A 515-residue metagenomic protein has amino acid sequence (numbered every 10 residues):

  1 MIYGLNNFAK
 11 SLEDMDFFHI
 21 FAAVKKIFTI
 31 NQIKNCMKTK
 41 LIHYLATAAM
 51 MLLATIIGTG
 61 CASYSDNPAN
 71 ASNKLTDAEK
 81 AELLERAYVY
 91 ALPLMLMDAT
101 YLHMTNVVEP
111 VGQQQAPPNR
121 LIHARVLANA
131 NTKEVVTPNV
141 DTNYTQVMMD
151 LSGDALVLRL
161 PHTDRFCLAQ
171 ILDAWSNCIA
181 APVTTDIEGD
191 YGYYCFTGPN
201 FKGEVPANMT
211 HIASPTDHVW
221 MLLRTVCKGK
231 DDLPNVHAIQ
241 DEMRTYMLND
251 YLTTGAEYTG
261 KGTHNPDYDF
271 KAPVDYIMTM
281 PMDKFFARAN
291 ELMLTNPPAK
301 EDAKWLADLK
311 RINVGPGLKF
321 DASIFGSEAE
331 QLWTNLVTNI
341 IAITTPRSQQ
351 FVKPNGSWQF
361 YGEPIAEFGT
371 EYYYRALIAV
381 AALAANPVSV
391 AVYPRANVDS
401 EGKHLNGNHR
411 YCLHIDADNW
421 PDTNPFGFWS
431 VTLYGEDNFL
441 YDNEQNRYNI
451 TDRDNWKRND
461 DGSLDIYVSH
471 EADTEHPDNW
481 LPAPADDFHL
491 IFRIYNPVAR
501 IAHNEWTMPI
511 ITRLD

Functional and structural regions predicted by a protein language model:
Y3, H19, Q32, H43-Y44: Low-complexity, intrinsically disordered or signal/transmembrane-proximal segments
N7, I20-A23, T29: Short, positively charged and aromatic/hydrophobic N-terminal segments
D14, C36, A49-M50: Residue-level detector of intrinsically disordered terminal segments
K38-A48: Bacterial N-terminal signal peptides that target proteins for export
I57-G60: C-terminal motif of bacterial Sec signal peptides marking the signal peptidase cleavage site
A62-D515: A compositional/structural signature for long, glycine/proline-rich flexible linkers and loops on extracytoplasmic
